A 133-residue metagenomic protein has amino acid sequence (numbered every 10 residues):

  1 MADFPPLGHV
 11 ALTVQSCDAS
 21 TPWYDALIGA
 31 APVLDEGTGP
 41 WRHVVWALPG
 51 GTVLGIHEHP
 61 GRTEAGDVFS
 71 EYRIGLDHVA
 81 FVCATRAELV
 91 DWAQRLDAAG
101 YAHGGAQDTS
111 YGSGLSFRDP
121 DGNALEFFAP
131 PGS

Functional and structural regions predicted by a protein language model:
M1, F69-S70: Short helix-capping and inter-helix turn/linker motifs at the boundaries of alpha-helical repeat units
M1-T21, L76-F81, P131-S133: N-terminal beta-strand motif that seeds the catalytic metal site of vicinal oxygen chelate
A2, T13-E58: Core segments of cupin and vicinal oxygen chelate
A2-D3, V44-V45, A93-S133: Vicinal oxygen chelate
A19, A87-D91: Short, conserved charged micro-motifs
P40, G75, Y111: Exposed loop/turn and edge beta-strand positions of beta-sandwich/beta-sheet ligand-binding modules
W41, G61-D67, H103: A short, acidic/glycine-rich surface segment
E58-E64, A129-P131: Acetyl-CoA-dependent GNAT
